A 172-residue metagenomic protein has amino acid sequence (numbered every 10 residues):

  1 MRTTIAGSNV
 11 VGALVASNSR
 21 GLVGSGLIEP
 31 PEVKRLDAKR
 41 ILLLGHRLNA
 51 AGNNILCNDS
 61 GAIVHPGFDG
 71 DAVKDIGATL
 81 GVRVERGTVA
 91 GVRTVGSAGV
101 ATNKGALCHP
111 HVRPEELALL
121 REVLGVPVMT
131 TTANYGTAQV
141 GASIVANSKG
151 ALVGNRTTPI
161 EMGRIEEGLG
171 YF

Functional and structural regions predicted by a protein language model:
M1-F172: The feature marks the mature, well-folded catalytic cores of soluble enzymes
